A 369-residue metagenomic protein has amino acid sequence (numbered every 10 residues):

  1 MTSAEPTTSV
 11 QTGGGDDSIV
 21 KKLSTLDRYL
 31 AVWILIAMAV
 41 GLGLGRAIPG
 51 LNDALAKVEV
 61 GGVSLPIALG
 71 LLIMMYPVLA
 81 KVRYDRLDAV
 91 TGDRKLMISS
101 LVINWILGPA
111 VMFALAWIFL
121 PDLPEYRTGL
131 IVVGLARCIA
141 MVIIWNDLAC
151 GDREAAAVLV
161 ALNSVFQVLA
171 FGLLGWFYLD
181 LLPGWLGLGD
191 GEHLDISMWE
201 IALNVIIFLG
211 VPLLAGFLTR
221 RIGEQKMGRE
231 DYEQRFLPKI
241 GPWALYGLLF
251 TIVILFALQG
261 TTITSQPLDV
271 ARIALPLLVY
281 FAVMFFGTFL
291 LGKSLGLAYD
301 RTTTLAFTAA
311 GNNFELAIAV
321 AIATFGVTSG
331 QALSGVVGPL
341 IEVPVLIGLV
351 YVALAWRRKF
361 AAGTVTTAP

Functional and structural regions predicted by a protein language model:
T2-A80, D85-A309, F314-P369: Alpha-helical transmembrane segments of multi-pass small-molecule/ion transporters
